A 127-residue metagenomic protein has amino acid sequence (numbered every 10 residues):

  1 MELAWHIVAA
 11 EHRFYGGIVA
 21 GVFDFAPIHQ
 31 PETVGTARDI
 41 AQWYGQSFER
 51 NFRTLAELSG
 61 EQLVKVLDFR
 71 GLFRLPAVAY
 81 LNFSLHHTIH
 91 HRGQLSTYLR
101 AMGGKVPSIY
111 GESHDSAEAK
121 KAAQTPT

Functional and structural regions predicted by a protein language model:
M1-H29, D68-T127: Short, contiguous alpha-helical
G16-G17, G21-L58: Helix-adjacent hinge/juxtasegments
G35, R50-N51, L67, L75-A77: A generic short-segment signal for beta-strand/edge and adjacent turn/coil regions
Q46-E49, R53, L67, K121-Q124: Hydrophobic small-molecule pocket/channel-lining residues, especially in calycin-type beta-barrels
L55-G71: Acidic catalytic patch
